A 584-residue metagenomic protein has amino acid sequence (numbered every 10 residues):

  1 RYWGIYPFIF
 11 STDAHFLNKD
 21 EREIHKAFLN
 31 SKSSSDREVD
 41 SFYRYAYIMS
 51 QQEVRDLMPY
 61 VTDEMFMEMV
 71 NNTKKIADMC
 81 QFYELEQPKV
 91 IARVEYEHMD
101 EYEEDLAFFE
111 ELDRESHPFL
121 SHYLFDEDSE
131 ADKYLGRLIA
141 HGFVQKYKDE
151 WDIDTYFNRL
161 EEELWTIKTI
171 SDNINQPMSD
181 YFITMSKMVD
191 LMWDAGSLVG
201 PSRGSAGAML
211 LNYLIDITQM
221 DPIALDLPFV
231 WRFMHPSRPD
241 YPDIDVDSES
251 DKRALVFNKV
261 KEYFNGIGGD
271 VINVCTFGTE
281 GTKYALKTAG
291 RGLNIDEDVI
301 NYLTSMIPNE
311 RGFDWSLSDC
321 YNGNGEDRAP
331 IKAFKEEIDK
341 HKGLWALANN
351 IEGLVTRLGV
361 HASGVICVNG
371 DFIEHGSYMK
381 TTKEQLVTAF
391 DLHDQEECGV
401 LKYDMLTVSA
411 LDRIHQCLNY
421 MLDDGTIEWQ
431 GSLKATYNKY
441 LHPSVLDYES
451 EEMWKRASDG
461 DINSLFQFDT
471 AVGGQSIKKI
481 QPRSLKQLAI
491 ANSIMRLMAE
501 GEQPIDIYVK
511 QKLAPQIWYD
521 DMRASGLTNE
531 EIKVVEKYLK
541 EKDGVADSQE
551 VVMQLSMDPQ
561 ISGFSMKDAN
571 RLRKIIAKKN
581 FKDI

Functional and structural regions predicted by a protein language model:
R1-I584: Alpha-helical scaffold/interaction cores of sigma-54-like transcription cofactors and many family A DNA polymerases
